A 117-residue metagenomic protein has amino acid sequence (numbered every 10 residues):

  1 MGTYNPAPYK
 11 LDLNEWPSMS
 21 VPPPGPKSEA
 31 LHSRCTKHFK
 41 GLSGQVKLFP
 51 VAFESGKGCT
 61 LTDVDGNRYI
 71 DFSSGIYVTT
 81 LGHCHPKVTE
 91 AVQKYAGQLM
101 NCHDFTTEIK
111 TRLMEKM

Functional and structural regions predicted by a protein language model:
G2, P6-S18, R68-M117: Glycine-rich loop-to-alpha-helix module at the N-terminal edge of alpha/beta enzyme cores
G2-K57, Y95-A96, K116: Active-site-adjacent loop/helix segments that line or gate small-molecule/cofactor pockets in enzymes
L31-H32, D65, T107: Short alpha-helical segments used as structural interaction elements across diverse proteins
P50-F72: Active-site and channel-lining beta-strand-loop segments that bind or position nucleotide-derived/phosphorylated
